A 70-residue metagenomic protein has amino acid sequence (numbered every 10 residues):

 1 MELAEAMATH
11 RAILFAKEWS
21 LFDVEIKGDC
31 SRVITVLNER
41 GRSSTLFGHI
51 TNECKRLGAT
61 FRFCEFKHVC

Functional and structural regions predicted by a protein language model:
M1-C70: Primary recognition of RNase H-like, Mg2+-dependent phosphodiesterase/nuclease domains
